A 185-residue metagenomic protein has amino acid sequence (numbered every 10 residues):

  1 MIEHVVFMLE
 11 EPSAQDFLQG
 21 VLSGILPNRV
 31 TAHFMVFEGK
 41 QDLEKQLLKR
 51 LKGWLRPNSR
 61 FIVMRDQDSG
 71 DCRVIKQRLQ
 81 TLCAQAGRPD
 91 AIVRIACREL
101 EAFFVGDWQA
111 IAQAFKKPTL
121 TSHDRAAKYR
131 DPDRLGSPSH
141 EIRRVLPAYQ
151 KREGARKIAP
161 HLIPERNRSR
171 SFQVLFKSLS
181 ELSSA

Functional and structural regions predicted by a protein language model:
M1-V5, Q15-M35, Q41-A185: C-terminal accessory helical subdomains adjacent to catalytic cores in phosphodiester- and nucleotide-handling enzymes
E10-E11: Helix N-cap/beta->alpha junction signal
